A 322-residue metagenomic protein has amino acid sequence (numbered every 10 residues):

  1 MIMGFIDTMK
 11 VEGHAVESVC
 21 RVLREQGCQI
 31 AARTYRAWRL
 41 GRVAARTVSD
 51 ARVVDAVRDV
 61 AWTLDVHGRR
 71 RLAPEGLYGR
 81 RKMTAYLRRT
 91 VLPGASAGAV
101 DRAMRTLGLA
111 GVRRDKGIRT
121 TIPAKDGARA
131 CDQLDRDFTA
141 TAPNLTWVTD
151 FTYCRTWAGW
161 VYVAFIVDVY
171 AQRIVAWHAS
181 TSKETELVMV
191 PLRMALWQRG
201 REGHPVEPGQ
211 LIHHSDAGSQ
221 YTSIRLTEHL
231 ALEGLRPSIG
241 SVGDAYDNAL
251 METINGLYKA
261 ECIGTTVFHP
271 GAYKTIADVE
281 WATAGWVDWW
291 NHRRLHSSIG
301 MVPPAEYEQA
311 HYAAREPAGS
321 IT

Functional and structural regions predicted by a protein language model:
M1-T322: Charged DNA-binding/catalytic regions of mobile-element recombinases
